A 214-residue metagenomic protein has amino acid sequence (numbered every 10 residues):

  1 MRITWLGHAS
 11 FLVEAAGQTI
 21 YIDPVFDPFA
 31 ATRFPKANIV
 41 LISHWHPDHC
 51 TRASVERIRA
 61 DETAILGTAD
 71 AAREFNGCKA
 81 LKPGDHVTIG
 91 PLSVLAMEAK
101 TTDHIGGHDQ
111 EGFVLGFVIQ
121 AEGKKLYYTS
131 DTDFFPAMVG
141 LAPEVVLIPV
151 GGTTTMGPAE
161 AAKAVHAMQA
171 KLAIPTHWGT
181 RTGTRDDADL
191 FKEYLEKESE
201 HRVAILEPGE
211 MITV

Functional and structural regions predicted by a protein language model:
M1-P35, C78-L141, M156, E207-V214: Core dinuclear metal-dependent hydrolase active-site scaffold
T4, K79-V87, V139, A162 (+1 more regions): Binuclear metal-ion centers of metallo-dependent hydrolases, dominated by the metallo-beta-lactamase
V13, D23, H44, T51 (+5 more regions): Divalent metal-coordination and catalytic microenvironments
T19-I20, I39, V145, L172: Short, Asp-centered acidic motifs that coordinate Mg2+ and/or phosphate in catalytic or ligand-binding sites
D27-R73, A142-L147: Active-site metal-binding motif and surrounding structural segment of the metallo-beta-lactamase
H46, A71, K100, D133 (+3 more regions): Catalytic metal-binding/acid-base residues of hydrolase active sites
V118-K171, T176-R185: Metallo-beta-lactamase
